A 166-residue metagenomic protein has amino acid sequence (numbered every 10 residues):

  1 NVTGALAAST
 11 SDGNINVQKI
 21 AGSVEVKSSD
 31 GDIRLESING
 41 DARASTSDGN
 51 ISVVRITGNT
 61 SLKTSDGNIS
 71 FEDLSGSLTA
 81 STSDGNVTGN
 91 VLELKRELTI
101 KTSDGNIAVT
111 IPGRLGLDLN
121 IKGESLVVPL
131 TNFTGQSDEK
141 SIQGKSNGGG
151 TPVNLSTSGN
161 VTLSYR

Functional and structural regions predicted by a protein language model:
N1-R166: Intrinsically disordered, low-complexity terminal regions
